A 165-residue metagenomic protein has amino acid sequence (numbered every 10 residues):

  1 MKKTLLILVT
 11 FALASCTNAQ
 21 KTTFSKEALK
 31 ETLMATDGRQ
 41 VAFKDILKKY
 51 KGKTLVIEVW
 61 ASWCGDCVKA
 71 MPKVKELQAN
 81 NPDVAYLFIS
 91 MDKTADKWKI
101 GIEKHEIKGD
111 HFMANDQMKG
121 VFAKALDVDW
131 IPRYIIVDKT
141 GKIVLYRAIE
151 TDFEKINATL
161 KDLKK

Functional and structural regions predicted by a protein language model:
T4-L13: Sec-dependent N-terminal signal peptides
T17-K49, G109-D110, D162: N-terminal "domain-start" segment that seeds a small globular fold
K30, A79-M118, I131: Conserved segment of the thioredoxin-like fold in thiol-based oxidoreductases
K51-L55, P82-A85, I107-K108, K139-T140: Loop/turn elements at helix/coil->beta-strand transitions in domains of secreted/extracellular proteins
K53-L55, V59-W63, W130: Short pre-active-site segment immediately N-terminal to redox-active cysteine/selenocysteine motifs in thiol-based
V59-E76: Conserved redox-active cysteine motifs that mediate thiol-disulfide chemistry, especially di-cysteine Cys-X(1-2)-Cys
G65-K69, F88-I89, D96-K99, V121 (+1 more regions): Extended hydrophobic-aromatic, low-complexity segments
I107, A114-K161: Thiol/disulfide oxidoreductase modules built on the thioredoxin-like
